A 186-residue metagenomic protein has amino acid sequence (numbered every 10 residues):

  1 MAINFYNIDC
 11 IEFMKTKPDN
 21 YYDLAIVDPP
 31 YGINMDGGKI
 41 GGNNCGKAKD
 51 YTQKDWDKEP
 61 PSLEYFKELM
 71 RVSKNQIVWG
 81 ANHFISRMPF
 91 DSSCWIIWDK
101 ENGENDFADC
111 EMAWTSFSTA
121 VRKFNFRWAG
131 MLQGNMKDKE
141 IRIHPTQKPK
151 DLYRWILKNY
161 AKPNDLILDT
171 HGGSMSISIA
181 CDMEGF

Functional and structural regions predicted by a protein language model:
M1-F5: Extreme N-terminal starter segment of soluble prokaryotic enzymes
I8-E12: Conserved SAM/SAH-binding loop
T16-V27, Y31, M35-T52, M70-F186: Class I S-adenosyl-L-methionine
K49-S62: Cys-nucleophile CN-hydrolase/nitrilase-fold catalytic domain and related Cys-dependent amidase chemistry that acts on
E59-N75: A short glycine-rich, Lys/Arg-flanked "PGG" loop and its adjoining helix->strand segment in the class I
